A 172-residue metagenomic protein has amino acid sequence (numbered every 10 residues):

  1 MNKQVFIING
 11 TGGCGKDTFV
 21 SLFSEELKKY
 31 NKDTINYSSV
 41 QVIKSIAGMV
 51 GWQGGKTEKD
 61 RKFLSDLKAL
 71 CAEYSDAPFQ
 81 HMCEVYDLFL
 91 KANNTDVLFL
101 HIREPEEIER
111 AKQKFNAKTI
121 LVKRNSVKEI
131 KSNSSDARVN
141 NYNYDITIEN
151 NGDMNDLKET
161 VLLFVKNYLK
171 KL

Functional and structural regions predicted by a protein language model:
N2-F6, T95: Pre-Walker A (Motif I) flank of P-loop NTPase domains
I8, F99: Hydrophobic anchor at the beta1->P-loop junction of P-loop NTPases
T11: P-loop (Walker A) phosphate-binding loop of NTP-binding proteins
K16: Conserved lysine of the Walker
F19: Hydrophobic positions on the alpha1 helix immediately C-terminal to the Walker A/P-loop
E25-I35: Post-Walker A helix-loop "phosphate-sensing" segment adjacent to the P-loop in P-loop NTPases
I35-D96: ATP-dependent small-molecule kinase phosphotransfer cores that center on conserved nucleotide phosphate-binding segments
I108, Q113-K114, K118-L172: Small-molecule kinase domains that catalyze NTP-dependent phosphoryl transfer to phosphate-bearing small molecules
